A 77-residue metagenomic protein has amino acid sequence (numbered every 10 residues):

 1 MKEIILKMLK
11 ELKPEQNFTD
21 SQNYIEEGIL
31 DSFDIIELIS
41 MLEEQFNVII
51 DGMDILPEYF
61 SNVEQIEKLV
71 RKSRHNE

Functional and structural regions predicted by a protein language model:
M1-N17, K68-E77: Thiotemplate assembly-line natural product biosynthesis machinery
K10-I29, N47-L56: Phosphopantetheine carrier-protein modules
S32: Catalytic nucleophile serine of serine hydrolases, specifically the conserved "nucleophile elbow" pentapeptide
I36: Conserved catalytic core of two-component sensor histidine kinases
M53-I55, F60-N76: C-terminal structural segments of small proteins and small subunits
